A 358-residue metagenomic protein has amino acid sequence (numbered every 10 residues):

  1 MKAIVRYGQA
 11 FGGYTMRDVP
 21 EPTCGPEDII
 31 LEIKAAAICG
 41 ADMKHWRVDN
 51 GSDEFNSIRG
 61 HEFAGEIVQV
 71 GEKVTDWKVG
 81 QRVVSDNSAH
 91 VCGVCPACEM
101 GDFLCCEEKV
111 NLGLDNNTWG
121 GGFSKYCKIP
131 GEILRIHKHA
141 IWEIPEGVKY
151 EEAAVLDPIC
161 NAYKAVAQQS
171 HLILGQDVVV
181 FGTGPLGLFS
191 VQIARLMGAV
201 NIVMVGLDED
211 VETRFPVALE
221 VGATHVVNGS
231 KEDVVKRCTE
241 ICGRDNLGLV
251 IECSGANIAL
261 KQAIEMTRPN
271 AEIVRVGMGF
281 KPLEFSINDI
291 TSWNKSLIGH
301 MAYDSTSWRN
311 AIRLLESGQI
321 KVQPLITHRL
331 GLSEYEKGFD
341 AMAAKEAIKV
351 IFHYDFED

Functional and structural regions predicted by a protein language model:
M1-A64, K125, I129-H139, D355-D358: Short N-terminal strand-loop motif that marks the start of NAD(P)H/FAD-dependent oxidoreductase cofactor-binding domains
A3, V217, E232-K236, E240 (+4 more regions): C-terminal hydrophobic helical "lid"/dimerization subdomain of Rossmann-like NAD(P)H-dependent oxidoreductases
P22-A36, D49-E99, E143-P145: Glycine-rich beta-strand-centered segment in the early N-terminal region that forms part of a ligand/cofactor-binding
V94-F181: NAD(P)H dinucleotide-binding glycine-rich loop of Rossmann-like/cofactor-binding domains, especially the beta1-alpha1
E146-E232, K236: Mid-domain Rossmann-like dinucleotide-binding core that forms the NAD(H)/NADP(H) cofactor-binding site
M204, T213-P216, N257-S317, Y354-D358: Glycine-rich phosphate-binding loop and adjacent beta-alpha segment of Rossmann(oid) nucleotide-cofactor-binding
